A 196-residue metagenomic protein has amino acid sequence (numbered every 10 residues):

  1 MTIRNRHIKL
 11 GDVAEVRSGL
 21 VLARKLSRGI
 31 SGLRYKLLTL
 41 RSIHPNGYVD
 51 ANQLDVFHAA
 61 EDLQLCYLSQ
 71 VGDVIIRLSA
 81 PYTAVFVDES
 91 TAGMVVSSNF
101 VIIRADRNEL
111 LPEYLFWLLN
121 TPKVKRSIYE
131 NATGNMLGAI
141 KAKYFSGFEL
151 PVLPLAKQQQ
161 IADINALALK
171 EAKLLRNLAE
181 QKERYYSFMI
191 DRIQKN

Functional and structural regions predicted by a protein language model:
M1-S27, S31-G32, V152-N196: Non-catalytic DNA-recognition/assembly elements of restriction-modification systems
G11-L26, S42-V71: Sequence-specific dsDNA recognition surfaces
S27-Y35, L54-D55, Y67-L68, V87-N99: Short, surface-exposed loop/turn microsegments at beta-strand edges and helix-strand junctions
L63-Q64, S90, N135: A structural connector/turn signal
D73-I76: Generic structural signal for buried aliphatic residues
L78-L118: A short beta-sheet element
M94-N99, G134-Q159: A short glycine-rich beta-alpha junction/loop motif
P112-G134: Glycine- and charge-enriched low-complexity intrinsically disordered segments
